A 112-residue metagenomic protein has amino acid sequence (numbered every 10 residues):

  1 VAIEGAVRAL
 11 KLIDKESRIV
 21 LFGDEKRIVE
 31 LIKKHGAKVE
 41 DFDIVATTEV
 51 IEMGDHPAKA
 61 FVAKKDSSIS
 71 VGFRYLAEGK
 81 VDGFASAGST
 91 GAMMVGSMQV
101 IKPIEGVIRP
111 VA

Functional and structural regions predicted by a protein language model:
V1-A87, A92-M98: Contiguous, glycine/small-aliphatic-enriched amphipathic segments in soluble metabolic enzymes
I101: A ligand-binding cleft/hinge motif common to bilobed small-molecule-binding domains
I108-A112: Phosphate/pyrophosphate-binding betaalpha-module
